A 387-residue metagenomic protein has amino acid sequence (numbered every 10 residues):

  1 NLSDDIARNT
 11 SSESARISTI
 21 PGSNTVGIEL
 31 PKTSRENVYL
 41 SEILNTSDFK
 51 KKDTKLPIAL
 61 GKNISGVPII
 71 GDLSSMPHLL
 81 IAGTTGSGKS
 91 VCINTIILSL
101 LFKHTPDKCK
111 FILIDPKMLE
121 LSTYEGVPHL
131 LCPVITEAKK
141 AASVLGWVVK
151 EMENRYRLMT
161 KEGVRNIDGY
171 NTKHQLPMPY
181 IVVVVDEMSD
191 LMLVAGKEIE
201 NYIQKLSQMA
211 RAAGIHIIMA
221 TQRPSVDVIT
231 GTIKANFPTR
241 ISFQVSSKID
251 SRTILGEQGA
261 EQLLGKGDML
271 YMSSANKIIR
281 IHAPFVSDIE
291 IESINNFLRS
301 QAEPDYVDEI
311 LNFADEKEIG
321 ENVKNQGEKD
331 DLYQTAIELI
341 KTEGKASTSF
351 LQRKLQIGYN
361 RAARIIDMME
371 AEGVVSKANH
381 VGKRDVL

Functional and structural regions predicted by a protein language model:
N1, R8, S18-E29, N37 (+9 more regions): P-loop NTPase catalytic phosphate-binding loop
S12, I215, I357: Short glycine/serine/threonine/alanine-rich loop segments
E13-I17: A short linear hydrophobic-aromatic micro-motif
I28-N37, E321-Q326: Short, low-order "capping/linker" segments at domain edges
I64-S65, S273-E370, V374-L387: Conserved alpha/beta core segments of nucleic-acid transaction machinery
K161-D168, D308-A314: Short catalytic/ligand-gating loop segments at beta-alpha or beta-beta junctions within enzyme catalytic domains
N171-T172: Short, charged, amphipathic alpha-helical segments
